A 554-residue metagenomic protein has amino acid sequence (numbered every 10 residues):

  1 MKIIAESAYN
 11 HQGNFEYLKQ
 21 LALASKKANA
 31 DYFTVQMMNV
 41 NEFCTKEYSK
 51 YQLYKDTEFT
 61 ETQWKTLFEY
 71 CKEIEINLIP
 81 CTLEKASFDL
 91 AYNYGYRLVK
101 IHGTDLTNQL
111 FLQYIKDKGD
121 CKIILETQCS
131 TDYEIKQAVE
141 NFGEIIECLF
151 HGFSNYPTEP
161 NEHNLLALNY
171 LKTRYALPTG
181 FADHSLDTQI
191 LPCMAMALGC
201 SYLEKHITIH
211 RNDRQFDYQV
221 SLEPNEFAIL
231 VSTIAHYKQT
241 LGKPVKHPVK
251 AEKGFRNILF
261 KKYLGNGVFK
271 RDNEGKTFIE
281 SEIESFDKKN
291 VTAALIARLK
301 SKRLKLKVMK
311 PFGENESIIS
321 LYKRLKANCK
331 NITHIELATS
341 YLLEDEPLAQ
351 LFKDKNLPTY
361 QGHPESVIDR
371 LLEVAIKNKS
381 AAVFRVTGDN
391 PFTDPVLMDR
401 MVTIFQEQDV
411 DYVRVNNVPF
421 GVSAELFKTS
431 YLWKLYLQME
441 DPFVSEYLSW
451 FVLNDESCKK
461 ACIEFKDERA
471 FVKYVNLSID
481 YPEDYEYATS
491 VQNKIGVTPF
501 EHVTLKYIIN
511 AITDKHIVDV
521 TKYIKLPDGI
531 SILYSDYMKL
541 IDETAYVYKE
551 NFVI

Functional and structural regions predicted by a protein language model:
M1-K288: Catalytic cores and adjacent flexible loops of soluble metabolic enzymes that perform enolate/carbanion chemistry on
L23-Y32, E69, S317-H334, D354-K355: A short, N-terminal amphipathic alpha-helix
F43-C44, R211-Q215, K302-L306, A470-K473: A short acidic, helix-capping loop that chelates divalent metal ions and anchors anionic groups
N77, C148, P178, H334 (+3 more regions): Conserved beta-strand segments of alpha/beta enzyme cores
D287-T339: N-terminal glycine-rich phosphate-binding loop and ensuing alpha1 helix
Y341-T403: Short phosphate-binding loop-to-helix
F392-V475, E486, S490, Y507-I554: Conserved core of the sugar-phosphate nucleotidyltransferase
Y481: Short, conserved phosphate/pyrophosphate- and ester-handling motifs at nucleotide-, phospho-/glycolipid
